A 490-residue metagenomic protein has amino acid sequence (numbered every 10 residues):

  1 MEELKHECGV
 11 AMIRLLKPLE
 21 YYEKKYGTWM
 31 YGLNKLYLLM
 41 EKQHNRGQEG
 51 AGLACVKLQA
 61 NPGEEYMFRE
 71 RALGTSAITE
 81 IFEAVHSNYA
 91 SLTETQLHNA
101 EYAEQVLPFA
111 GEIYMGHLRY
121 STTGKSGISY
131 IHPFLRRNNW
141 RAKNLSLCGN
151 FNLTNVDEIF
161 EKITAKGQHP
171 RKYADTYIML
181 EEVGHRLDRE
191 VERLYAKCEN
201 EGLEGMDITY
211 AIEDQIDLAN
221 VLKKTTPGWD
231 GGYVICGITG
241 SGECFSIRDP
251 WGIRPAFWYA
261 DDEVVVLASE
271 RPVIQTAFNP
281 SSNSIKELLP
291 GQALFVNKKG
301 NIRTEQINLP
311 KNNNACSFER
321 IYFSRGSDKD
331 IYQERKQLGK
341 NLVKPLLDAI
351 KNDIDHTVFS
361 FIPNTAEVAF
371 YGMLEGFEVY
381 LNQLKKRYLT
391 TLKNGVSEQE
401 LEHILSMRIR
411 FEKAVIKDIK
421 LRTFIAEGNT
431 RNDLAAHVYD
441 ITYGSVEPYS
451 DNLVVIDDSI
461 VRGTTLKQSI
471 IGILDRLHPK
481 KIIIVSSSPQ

Functional and structural regions predicted by a protein language model:
M1-L289, F295-V358, I362-P363: Conserved short alpha-helical segments that host acidic/polar catalytic motifs at enzyme active sites
N152-T154, F361-A369, I460-T464: Gly/Ser/Thr-rich loops at beta-strand to alpha-helix junctions that form or flank small-molecule/cofactor-binding
I163, W251-I253, D261-D262, M373-Y380 (+2 more regions): Short secondary-structure boundary/capping segments
R171-Y173, I178, N220, L384 (+1 more regions): Catalytic or ion-translocation cores adjacent to nucleophile or general acid/base/metal-coordination motifs in diverse
G228-G231, E334-D355, M373-G376, A426-Y449: Phosphate/ATP-binding catalytic cores across multiple sugar-kinase/actin-like superfamilies, primarily ASKHA
G300-C316, F361-S397: Terminal amphipathic helices with adjacent charged low-complexity linkers/tails
E375-N452, T464: Short, glycine/charge-rich flexible loops or terminal/linker lids adjacent to PRPP-binding catalytic cores
N432-Q490: PRPP/pyrophosphate-binding module of the type I phosphoribosyltransferase fold
